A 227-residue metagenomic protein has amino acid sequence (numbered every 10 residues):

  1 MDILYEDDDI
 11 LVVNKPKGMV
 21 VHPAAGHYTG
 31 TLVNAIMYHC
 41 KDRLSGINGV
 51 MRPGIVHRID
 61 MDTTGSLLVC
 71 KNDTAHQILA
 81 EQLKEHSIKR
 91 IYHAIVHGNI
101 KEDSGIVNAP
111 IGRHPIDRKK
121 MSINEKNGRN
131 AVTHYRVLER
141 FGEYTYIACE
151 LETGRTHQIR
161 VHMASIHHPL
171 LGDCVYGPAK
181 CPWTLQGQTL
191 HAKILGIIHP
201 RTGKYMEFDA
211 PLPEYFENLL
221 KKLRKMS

Functional and structural regions predicted by a protein language model:
M1, I116, E125-V132, G142 (+3 more regions): Pseudouridine synthases involved in rRNA/tRNA modification
M1-I106, P110, P115, E214-L223: RNA pseudouridine synthases
I10, E143-Y144: A generic structural signal for beta-strand entry/edge sites
H22-P23, C70, M121-E125, I147 (+1 more regions): Thr-Gly-centered strand-to-loop micro-motif
K89-I91, I106, N130-V132, Y144-Y146 (+1 more regions): Intrinsic-disorder/low-complexity, polar/charged segments enriched in Ser/Thr/Lys/Arg/Asp/Glu/Gln
Y135: Long C-terminal interaction/binding lobes of large macromolecular proteins
